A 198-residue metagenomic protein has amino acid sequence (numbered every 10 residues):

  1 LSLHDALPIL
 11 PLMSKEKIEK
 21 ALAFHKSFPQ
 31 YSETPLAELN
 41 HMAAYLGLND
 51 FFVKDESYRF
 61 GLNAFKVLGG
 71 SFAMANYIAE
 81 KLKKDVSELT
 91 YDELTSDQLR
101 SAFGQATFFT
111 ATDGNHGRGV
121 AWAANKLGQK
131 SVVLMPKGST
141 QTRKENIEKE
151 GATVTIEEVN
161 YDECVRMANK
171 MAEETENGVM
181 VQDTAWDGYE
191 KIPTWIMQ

Functional and structural regions predicted by a protein language model:
L1-Q198: PLP-dependent amino-acid enzyme catalytic core
